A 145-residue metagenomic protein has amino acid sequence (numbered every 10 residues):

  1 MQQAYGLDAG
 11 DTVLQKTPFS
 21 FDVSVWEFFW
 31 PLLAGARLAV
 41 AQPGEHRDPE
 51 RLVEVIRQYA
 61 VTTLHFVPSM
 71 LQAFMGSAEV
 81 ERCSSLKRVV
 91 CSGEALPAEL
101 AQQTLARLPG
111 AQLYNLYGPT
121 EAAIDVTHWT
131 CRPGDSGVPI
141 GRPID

Functional and structural regions predicted by a protein language model:
M1-D145: Motif- and composition-driven signal specific to adenylation
